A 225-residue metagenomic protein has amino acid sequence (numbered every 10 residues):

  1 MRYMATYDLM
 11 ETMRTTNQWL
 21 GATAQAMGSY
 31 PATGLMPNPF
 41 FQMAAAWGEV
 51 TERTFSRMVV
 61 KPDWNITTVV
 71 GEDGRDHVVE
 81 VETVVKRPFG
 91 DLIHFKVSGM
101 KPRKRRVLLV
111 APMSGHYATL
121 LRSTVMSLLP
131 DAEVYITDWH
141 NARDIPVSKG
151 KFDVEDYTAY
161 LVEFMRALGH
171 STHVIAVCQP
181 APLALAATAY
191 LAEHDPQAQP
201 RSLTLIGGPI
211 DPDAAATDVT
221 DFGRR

Functional and structural regions predicted by a protein language model:
M1-R225: N-terminal cap/leader regions of alpha/beta-hydrolase-fold enzymes, predominantly small-molecule hydrolases
